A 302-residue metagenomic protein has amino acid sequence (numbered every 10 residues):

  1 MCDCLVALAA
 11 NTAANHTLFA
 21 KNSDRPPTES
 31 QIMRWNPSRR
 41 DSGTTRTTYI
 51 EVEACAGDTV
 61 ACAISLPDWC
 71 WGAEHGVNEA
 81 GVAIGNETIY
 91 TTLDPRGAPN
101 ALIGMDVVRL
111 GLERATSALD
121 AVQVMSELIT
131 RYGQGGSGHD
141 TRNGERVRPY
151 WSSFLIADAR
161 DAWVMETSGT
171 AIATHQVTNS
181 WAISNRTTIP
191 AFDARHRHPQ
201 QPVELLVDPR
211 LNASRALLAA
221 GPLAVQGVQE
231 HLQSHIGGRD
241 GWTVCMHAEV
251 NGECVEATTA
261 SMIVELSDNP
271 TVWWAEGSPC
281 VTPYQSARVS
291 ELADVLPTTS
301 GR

Functional and structural regions predicted by a protein language model:
M1-G104, V124-T243, T259: A contiguous strand-loop segment
M105-D106, L119: A structural signal for well-ordered alpha-helical segments within the folded catalytic domains of diverse enzymes
V107-R114: Second-shell loop/turn segments in exported
R114-V122, A224: Short, charged, surface-exposed loops that flank catalytic or proteolytic processing sites
V244-E249: A long, hydrophobic alpha-helical segment
V250-R302: Substrate-recognition/cap regions that form aromatic- and gly/pro-loop-enriched pockets for small-molecule ligands
